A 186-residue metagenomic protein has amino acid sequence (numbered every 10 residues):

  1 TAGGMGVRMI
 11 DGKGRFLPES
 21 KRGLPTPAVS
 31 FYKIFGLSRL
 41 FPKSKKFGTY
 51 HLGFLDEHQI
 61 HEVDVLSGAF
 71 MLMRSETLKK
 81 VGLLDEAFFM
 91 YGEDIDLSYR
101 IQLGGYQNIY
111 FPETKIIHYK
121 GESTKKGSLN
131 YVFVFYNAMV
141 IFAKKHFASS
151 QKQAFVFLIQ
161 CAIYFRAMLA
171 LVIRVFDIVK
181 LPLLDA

Functional and structural regions predicted by a protein language model:
T1-G23: Conserved donor NDP-sugar-binding/catalytic core segment of glycosyltransferases
M5-V7, G14, R74, L78 (+2 more regions): Generic structural signal for small/hydrophobic residues in well-ordered secondary structure, especially within
S20-R22, F31, K120: Short hydrophobic alpha-helix segments
S20-T26, K126-L129: Short, hinge-like loop/turn segments at secondary-structure boundaries
L24-D64: Short, flexible, basic/aromatic active-site loop/helix in glycosyltransferases
L55-K115: A short, conserved alpha-helix in the catalytic core of glycosyltransferases
Y99-F176: Active-site-adjacent helix/loop segment of glycosyltransferases that harbors family-specific signature motifs
K180-A186: Core alpha-helical transmembrane segments of integral membrane proteins
